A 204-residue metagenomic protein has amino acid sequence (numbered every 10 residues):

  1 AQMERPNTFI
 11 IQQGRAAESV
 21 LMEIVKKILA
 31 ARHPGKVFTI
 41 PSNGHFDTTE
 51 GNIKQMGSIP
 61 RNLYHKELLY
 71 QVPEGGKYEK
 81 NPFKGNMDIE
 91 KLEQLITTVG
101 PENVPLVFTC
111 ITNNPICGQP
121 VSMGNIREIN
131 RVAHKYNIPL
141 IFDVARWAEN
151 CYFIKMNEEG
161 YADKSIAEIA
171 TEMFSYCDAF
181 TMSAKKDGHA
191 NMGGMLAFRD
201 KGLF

Functional and structural regions predicted by a protein language model:
A1-F204: Conserved PLP-enzyme active-site core in the AAT-like
